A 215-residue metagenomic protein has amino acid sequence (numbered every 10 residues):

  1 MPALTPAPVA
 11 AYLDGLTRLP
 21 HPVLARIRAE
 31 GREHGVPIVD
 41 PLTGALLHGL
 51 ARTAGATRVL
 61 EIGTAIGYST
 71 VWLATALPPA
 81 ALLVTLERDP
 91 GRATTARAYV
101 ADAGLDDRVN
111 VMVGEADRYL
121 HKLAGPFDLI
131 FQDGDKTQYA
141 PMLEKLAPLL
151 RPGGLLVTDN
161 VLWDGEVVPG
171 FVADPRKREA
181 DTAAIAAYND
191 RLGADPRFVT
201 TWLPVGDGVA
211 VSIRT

Functional and structural regions predicted by a protein language model:
M1-H21: N-terminal auxiliary segments of SAM/dcSAM-dependent transferases
P6, A10, R26-E30, F171: Generic signal for short, ordered secondary-structure residues within or immediately flanking folded domains
V9, V23, L42-L46: Short N-terminal amphipathic alpha-helix/helix-capping patch enriched in small hydrophobics with frequent Ser/Thr
T17-A29, V36-I38: S-adenosyl-L-methionine
R32, P41-T215: S-adenosylmethionine/decaboxylated-SAM
